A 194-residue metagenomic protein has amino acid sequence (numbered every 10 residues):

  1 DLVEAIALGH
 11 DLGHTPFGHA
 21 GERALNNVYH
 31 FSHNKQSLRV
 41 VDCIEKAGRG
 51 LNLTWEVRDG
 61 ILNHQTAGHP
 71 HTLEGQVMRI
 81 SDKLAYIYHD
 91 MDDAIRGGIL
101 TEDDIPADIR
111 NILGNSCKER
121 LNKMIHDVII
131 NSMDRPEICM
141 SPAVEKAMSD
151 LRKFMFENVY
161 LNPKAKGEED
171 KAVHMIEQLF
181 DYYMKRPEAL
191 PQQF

Functional and structural regions predicted by a protein language model:
D1, F31-F194: Histidine-centered, transition-metal-coordinating active-site segments
D1-H33, V41, E45: Acidic/His-rich, divalent-metal-binding segments that scaffold phosphate/diphosphate chemistry
